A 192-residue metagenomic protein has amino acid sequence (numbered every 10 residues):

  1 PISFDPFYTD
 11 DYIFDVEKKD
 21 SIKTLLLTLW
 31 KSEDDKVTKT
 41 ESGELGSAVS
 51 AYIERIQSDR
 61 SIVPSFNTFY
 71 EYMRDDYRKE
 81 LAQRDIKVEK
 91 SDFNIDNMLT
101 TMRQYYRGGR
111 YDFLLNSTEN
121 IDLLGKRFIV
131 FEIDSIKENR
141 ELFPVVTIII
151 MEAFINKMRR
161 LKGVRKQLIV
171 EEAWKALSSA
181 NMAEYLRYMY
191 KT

Functional and structural regions predicted by a protein language model:
P1-T192: P-loop NTPase motor domains
